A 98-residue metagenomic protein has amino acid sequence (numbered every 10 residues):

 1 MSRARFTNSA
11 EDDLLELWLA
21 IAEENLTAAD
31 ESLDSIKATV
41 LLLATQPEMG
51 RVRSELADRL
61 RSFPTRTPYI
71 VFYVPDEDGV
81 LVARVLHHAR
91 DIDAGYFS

Functional and structural regions predicted by a protein language model:
M1, D13, P64, P68 (+1 more regions): Alpha-helical structural elements
R3-L60, F97: Basic, Lys/Arg-enriched alpha-helical interface segments
E48-D78: Basic/aromatic recognition patch in beta-strand/loop cores that engages polyanionic ligands
P68-I70, V74-S98: Enriched for short, Lys/Arg-rich terminal
